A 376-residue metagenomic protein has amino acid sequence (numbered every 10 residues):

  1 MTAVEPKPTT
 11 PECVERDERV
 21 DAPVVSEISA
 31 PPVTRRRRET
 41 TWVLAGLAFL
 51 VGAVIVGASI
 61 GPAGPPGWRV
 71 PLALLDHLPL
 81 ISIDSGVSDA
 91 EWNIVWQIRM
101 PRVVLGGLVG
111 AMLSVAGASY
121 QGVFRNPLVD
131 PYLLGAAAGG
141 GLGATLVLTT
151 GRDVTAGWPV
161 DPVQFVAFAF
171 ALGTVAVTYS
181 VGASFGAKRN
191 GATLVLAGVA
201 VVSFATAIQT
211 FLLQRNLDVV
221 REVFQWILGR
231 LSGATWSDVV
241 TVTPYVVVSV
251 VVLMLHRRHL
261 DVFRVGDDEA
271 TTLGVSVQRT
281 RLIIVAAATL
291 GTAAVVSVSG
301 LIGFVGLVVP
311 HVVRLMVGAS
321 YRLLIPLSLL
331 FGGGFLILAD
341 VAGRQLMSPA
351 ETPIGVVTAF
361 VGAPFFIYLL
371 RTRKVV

Functional and structural regions predicted by a protein language model:
T2-V376: Alpha-helical transmembrane segments in inner-membrane proteins
